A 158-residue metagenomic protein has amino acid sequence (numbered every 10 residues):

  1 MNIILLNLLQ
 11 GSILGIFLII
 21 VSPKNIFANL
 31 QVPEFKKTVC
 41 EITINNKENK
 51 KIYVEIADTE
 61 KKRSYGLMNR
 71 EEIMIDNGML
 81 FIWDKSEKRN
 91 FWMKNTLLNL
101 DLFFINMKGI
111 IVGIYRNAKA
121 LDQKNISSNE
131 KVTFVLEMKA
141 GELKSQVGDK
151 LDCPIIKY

Functional and structural regions predicted by a protein language model:
N2-S12: Bacterial N-terminal signal peptides that target proteins for export
I3-L5, I19, P154-I156: Hydrophobic transmembrane signal anchors and adjacent membrane-proximal interface regions, especially in viral
G11-V21: Bacterial N-terminal signal peptides
P23-N25: Hydrophobic single-pass membrane-insertion segments
F27-Y158: Compact, glycine-rich, soluble single-domain proteins
